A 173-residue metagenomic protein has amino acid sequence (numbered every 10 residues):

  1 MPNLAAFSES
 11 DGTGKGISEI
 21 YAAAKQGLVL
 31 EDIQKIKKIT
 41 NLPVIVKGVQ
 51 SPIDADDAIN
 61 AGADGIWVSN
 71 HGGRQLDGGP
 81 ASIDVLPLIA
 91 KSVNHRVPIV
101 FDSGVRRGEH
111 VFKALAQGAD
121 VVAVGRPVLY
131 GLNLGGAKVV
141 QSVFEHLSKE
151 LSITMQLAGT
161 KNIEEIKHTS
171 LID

Functional and structural regions predicted by a protein language model:
M1-F101, E109-Y130: Alpha/beta enzyme core
L28, G135, A158-K161: Short coil/turn linker and secondary-structure boundary residues
I36, I45-K47, A137, N162-I163 (+1 more regions): A broad, low-amplitude sensor of folded, mature protein cores
G78-K91, L132-S152: C-terminal helical cap(s) of enzyme catalytic domains, especially alpha/beta-barrels
E150-D173: Charged C-terminal helix
